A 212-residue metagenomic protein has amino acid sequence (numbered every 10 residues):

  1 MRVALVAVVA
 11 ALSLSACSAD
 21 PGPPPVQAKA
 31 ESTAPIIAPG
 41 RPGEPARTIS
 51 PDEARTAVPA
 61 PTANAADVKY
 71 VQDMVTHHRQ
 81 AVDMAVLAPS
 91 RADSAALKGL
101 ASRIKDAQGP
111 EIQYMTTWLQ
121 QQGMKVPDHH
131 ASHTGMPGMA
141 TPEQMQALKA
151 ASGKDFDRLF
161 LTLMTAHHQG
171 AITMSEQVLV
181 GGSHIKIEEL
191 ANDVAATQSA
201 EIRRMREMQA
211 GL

Functional and structural regions predicted by a protein language model:
M1-L5: Bacterial N-terminal signal peptides that target proteins for export
V6-A11: Sec-dependent N-terminal signal peptides
S13-A16: C-terminal motif of bacterial Sec signal peptides marking the signal peptidase cleavage site
S18-L212: All-alpha RGS (Regulator of G-protein Signaling) helical domain and cognate RGS-like helical scaffolds
